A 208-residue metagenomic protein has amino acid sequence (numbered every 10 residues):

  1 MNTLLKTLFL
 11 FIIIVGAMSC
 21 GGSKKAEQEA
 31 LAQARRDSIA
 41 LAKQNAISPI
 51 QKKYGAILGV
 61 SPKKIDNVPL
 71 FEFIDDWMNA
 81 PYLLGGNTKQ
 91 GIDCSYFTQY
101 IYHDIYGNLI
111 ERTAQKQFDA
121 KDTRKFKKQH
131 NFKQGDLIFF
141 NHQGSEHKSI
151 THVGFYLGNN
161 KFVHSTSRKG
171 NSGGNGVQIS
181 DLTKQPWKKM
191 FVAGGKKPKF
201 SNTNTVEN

Functional and structural regions predicted by a protein language model:
M1-L8: Bacterial N-terminal signal peptides that target proteins for export
G16-S19: C-terminal motif of bacterial Sec signal peptides marking the signal peptidase cleavage site
G21-A42, G59, I150-N208: Aromatic- and glycine-rich peptidoglycan recognition patches
I39-N87: Post-signal-peptide N-terminal segment of Sec-exported extracytoplasmic proteins
L58-V60, P81-Q134, G144, W187: Catalytic cysteine-centered active-site loop
W77-N79, K133, S149: Extracytoplasmic
L83, E111, D136-F140, F155-Y156 (+1 more regions): Structural recognition of the beta-strand scaffold that forms the well-ordered cores of secreted hydrolase catalytic
